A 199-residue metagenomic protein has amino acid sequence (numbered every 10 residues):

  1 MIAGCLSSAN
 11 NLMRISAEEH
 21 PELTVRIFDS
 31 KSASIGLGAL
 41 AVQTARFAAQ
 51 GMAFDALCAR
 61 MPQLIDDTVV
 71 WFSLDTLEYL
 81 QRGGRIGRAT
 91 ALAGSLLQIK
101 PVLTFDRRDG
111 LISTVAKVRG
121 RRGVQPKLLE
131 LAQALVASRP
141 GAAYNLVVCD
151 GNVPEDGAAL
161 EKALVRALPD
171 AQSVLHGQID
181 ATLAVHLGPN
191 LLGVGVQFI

Functional and structural regions predicted by a protein language model:
A3-R26, S32-I199: Mixed-charge interfacial surface used for oligomerization/domain docking and macromolecular partner engagement
